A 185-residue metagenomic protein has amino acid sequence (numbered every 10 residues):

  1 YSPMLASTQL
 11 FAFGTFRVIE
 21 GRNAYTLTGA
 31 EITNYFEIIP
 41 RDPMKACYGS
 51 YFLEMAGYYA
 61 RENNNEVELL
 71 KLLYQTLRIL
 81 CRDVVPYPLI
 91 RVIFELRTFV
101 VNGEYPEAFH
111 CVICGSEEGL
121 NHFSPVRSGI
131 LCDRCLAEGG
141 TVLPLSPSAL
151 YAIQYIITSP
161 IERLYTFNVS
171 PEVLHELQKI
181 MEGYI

Functional and structural regions predicted by a protein language model:
Y1-I185: Non-catalytic alpha-helical scaffolds and adjoining flexible linkers that form interface surfaces for assembly
